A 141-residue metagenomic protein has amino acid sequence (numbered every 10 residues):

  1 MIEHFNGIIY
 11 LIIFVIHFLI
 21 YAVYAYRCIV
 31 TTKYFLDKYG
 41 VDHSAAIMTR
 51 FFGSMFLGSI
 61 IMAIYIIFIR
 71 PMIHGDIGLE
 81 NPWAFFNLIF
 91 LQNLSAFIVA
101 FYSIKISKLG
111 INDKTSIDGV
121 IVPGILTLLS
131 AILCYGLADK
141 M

Functional and structural regions predicted by a protein language model:
M1-Y21: Hydrophobic transmembrane alpha-helical segments in integral membrane proteins
L19-A25, A46-P71, L91-L94: Core segments of alpha-helical transmembrane spans in multipass integral membrane proteins
I20-K33, F97-I104: Membrane-water interface of transmembrane alpha-helices
C28-A45: Cytosolic, membrane-interface loops and tails of multi-pass inner-membrane proteins
V41-F56, P82-I89, N112-L126: Juxtamembrane helix-loop boundaries in multi-pass membrane proteins
F85-I104, P123-S130: Hydrophobic alpha-helical membrane segments
I98-G119, D139-K140: Membrane-helix boundary connector in multi-pass membrane proteins
S130-M141: Juxtamembrane boundary at the C-terminal end of a transmembrane helix
